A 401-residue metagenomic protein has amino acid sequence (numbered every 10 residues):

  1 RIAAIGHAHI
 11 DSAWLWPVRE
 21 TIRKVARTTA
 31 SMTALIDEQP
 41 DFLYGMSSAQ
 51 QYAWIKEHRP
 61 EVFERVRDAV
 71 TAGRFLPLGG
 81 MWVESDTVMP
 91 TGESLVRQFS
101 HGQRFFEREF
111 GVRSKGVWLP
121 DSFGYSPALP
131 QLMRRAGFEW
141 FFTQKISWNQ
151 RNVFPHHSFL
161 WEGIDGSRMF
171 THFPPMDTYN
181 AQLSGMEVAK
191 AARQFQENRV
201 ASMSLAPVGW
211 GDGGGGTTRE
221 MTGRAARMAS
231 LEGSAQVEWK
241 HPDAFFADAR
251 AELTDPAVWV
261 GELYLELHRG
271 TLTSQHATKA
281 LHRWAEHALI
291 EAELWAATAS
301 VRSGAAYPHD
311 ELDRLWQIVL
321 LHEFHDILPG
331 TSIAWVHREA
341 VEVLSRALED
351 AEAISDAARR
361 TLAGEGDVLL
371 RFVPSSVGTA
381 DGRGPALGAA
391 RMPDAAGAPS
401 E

Functional and structural regions predicted by a protein language model:
R1-P374, A395-S400: Catalytic-domain carbohydrate-binding cleft regions of carbohydrate-active enzymes
L370-M392: Surface-exposed beta-strand/loop patches in extracellular or lumenal glycoproteins
